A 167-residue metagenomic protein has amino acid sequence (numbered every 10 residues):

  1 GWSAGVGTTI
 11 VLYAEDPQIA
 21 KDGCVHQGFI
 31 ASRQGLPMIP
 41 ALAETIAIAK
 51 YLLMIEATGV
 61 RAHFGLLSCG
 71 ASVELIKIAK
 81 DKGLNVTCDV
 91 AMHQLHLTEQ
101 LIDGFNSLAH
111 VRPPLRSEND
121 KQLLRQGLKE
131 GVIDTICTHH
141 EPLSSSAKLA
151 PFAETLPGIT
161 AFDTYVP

Functional and structural regions predicted by a protein language model:
G1-I136: Histidine/acidic residue-rich metal-binding segments in metalloenzymes
I10, L149, I159-F162: Generic intrinsically disordered, low-complexity segments enriched for polar/acidic and small residues
E44, E154-P167: Gly/Ser/Thr-rich active-site loops/lids in small-molecule metabolic enzymes that frequently grip phosphoryl groups
T138-S145, A161-P167: Active-site anion/phosphate-binding pocket segments in diverse small-molecule metabolic enzymes
S146-T155: Basic, amphipathic juxtamembrane/active-site segments that coordinate anionic phosphate or diphosphate groups
